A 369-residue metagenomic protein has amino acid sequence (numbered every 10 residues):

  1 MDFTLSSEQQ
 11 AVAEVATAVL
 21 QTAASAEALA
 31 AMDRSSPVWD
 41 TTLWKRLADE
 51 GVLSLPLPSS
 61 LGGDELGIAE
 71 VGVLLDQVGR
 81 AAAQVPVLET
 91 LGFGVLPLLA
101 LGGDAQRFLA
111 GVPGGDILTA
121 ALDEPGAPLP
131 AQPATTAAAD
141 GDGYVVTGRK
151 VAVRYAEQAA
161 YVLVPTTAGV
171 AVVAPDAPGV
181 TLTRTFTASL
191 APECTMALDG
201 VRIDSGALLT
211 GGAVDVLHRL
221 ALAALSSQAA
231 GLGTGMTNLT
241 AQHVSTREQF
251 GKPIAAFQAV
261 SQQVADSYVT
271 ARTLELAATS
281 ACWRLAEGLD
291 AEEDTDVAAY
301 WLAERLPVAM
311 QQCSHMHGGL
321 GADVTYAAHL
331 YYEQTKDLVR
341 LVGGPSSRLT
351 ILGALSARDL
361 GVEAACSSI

Functional and structural regions predicted by a protein language model:
M1-G79, R219-I369: Alpha-helical interface subdomain recognition
L66, L129-Q132, Y155-A159: Short glycine/proline-enriched turns and hinge-like loops at secondary-structure junctions
V85-G103: N-terminal glycine-rich flavin-associated loop
L98-G102, A138, V164-T167, V172-P175 (+1 more regions): Short beta-strand-to-turn element immediately C-terminal to the catalytic PLP-Schiff-base lysine in fold type I
G114-A127: A short, Trp-centered hydrophobic/proline-enriched beta-strand micro-motif
A121-D123, T147-T181: A short core secondary-structure module
A131-T147: Cytochrome P450 C-terminal beta-domain/meander region
A134, A152-Y155, P175-A207, G211-A213: Flexible, small-/acidic-enriched active-site or ligand-binding loops
